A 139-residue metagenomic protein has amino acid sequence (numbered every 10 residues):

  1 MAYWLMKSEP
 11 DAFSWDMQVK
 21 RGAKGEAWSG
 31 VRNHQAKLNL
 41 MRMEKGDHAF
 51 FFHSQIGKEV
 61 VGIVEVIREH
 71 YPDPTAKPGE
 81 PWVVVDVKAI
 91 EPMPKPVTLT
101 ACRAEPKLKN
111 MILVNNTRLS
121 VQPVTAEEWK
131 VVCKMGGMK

Functional and structural regions predicted by a protein language model:
M1-K45, M138-K139: Compositionally biased, charged N-terminal/linker segments
A2, K24-A27, K45-D47, V60-G62 (+2 more regions): A generic structural signal for short beta-strands and their flanking turns/coil linkers
D11-F13, P94, V131: Short, acidic Gly/Pro/Ser/Thr-rich loop/turn segments
M17, P96-A101, C133-M135: Short, charged, solvent-exposed linker or helix-capping segments at domain edges/interfaces that act as flexible hinges
F50-F51, E65: Hydrophobic beta-strand signal
F52-K58: Short, charged beta-turn/beta-strand-edge "cap" motif at the junction between a beta-strand and an adjacent loop
G62-V121: Aromatic- and Lys/Arg-enriched surface recognition patch
V124-K139: Charged phosphate-binding loop/patch that engages nucleotide di/tri-phosphates or the phosphate backbone of nucleic
